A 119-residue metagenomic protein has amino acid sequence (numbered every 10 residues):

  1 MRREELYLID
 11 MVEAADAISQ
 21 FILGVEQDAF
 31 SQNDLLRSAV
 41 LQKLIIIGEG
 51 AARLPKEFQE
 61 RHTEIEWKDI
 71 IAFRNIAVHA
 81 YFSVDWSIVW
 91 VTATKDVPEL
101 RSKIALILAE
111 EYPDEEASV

Functional and structural regions predicted by a protein language model:
M1-V119: Solvent-exposed interaction patches of small proteins and small membrane subunits
